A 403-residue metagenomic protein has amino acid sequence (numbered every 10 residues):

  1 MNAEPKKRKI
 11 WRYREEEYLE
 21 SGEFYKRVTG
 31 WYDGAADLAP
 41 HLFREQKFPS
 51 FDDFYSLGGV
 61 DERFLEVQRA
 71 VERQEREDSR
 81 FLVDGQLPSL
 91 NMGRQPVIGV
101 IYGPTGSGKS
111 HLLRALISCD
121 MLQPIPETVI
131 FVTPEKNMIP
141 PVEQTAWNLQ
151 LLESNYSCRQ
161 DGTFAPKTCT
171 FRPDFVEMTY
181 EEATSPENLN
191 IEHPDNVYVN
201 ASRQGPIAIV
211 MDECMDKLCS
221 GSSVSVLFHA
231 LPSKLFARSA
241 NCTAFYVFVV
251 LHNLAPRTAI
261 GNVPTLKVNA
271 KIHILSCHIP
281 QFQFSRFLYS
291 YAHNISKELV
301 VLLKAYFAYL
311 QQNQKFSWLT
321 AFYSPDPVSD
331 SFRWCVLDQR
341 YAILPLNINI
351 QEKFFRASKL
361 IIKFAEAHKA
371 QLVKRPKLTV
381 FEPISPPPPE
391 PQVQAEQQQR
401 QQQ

Functional and structural regions predicted by a protein language model:
N2-Y13, S89-G99, G103, L112 (+1 more regions): P-loop NTPase motor core of the ASCE superfamily
R12, Y25, G30-L87: N-terminal pre-Walker A segment at the start of P-loop NTPase domains
E77-S89, L152-S202: A short, well-structured beta->alpha microelement
Q95, P104-E177: Conserved P-loop
V97-C119, P134-K136, T179-L299: Conserved P-loop NTPase motor cores
E127-T128, P206, I272, K315-L319: Short, surface-exposed beta-edge/turn micro-motifs
P391-Q403: Low-complexity, intrinsically disordered transcriptional activation domains enriched in glutamine and histidine
